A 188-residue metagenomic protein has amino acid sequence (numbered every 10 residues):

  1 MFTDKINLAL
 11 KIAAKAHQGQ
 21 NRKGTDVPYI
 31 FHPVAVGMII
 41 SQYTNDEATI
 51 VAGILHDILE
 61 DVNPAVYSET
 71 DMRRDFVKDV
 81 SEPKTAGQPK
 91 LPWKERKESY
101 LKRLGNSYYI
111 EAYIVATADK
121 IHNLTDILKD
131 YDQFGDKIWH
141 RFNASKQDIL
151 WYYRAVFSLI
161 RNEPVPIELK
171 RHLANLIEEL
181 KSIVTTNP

Functional and structural regions predicted by a protein language model:
M1-P188: Active-site helical microenvironments for divalent-metal-assisted chemistry
